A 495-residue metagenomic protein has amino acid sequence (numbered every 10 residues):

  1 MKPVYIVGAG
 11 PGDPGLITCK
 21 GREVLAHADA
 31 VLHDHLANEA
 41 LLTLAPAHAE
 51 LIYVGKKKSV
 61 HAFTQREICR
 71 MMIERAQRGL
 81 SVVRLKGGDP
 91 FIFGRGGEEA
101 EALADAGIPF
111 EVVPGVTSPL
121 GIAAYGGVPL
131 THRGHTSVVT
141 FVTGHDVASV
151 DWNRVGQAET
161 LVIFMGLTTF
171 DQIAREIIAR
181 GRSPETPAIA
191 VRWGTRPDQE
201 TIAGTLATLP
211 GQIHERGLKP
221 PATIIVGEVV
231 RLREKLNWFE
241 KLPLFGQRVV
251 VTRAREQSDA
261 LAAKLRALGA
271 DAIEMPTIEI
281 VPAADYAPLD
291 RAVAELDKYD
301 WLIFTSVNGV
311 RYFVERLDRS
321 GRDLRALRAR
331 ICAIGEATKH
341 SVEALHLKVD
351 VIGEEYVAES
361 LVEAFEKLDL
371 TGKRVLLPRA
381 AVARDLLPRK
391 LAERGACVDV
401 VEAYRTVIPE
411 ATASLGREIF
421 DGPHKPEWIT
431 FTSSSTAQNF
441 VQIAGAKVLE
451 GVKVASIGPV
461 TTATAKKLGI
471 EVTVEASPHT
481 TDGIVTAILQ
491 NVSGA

Functional and structural regions predicted by a protein language model:
M1-P14, C19-V116, P210-G211, E215 (+4 more regions): Class I S-adenosyl-L-methionine
Y5, D29-L32, V83, T140 (+5 more regions): Conserved beta-strand elements of the Class I
P11-G12, A49, T64-I68, A76 (+2 more regions): Signature of uroporphyrinogen-III synthase
L16-T18, L36-T43, V150, T338 (+2 more regions): Short, glycine/polar-rich helix-capping loops at beta-to-alpha or helix-loop-helix junctions that flank or form
D89-A158, I202, V351-V357, S414: Class I SAM-dependent methyltransferase SAM-binding "motif I" and its flanking Rossmann-like core
A102, V112, T117, G121-A124 (+10 more regions): Acidic, glycine-enriched active-site microenvironments
A104-I108, L130-H132, A179-E185, S320-L327 (+1 more regions): A short alpha->loop->secondary-structure connector
A148-I189: Conserved anion/nucleotide-ligand pocket segment
